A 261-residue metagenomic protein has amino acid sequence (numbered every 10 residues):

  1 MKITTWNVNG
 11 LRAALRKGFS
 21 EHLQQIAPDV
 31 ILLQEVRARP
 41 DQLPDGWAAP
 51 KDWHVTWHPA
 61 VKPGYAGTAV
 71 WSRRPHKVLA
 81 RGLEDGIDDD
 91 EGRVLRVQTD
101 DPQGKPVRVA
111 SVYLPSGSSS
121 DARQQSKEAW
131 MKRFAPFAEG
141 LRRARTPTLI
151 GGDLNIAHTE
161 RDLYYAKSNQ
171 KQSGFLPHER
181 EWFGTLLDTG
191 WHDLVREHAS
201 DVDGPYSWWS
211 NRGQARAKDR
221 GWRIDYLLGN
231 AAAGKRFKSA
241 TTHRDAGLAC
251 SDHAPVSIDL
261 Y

Functional and structural regions predicted by a protein language model:
M1-A49, H54, A60-A66, H158: N-terminal, active-site-proximal structural segment of metallo-dependent hydrolase catalytic domains
M1-N9, P106-D121, G151: Active-site-proximal beta-strand elements of phosphoester/diester hydrolases
W6-N7, L23-L43, V109, A138-E160 (+4 more regions): Active-site beta-strand/loop signature of hydrolases that rely on acidic residues for catalysis
R37-G117: Structured beta-strand-rich core segments of catalytic domains in phosphoester-bond hydrolases
K51-H54, W130-I224: Metal-dependent phosphoesterases centered on the DNase I-like endonuclease/exonuclease/phosphatase
P63-L79, V202-D203, R212-R236: Conserved beta strand-loop-helix elements of the APE1-like EEP
R73, V97-G104, D219, N230-A231 (+2 more regions): Active-site beta-strand termini and strand-to-loop segments that position acidic
E84-D85, L114-M131, K167-K171: Surface-exposed cleft-lining segments at the edges of enzyme active sites
